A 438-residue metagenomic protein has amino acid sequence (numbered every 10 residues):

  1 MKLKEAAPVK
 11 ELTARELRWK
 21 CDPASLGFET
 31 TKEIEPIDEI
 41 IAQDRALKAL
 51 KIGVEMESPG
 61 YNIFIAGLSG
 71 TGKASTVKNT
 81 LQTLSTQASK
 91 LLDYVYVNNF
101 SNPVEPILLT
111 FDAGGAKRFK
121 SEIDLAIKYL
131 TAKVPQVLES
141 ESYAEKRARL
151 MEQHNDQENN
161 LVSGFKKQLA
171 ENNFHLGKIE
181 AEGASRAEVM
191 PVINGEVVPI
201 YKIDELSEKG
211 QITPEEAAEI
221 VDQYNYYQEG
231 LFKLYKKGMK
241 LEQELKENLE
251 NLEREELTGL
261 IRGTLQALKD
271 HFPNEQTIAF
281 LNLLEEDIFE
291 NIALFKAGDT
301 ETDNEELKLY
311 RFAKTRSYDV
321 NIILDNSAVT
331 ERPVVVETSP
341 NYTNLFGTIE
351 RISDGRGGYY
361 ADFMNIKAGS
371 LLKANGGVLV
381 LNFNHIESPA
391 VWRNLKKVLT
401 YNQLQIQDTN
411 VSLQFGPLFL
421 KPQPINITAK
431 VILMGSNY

Functional and structural regions predicted by a protein language model:
M1-Y438: Non-catalytic accessory segments flanking P-loop/AAA+ NTPase cores
